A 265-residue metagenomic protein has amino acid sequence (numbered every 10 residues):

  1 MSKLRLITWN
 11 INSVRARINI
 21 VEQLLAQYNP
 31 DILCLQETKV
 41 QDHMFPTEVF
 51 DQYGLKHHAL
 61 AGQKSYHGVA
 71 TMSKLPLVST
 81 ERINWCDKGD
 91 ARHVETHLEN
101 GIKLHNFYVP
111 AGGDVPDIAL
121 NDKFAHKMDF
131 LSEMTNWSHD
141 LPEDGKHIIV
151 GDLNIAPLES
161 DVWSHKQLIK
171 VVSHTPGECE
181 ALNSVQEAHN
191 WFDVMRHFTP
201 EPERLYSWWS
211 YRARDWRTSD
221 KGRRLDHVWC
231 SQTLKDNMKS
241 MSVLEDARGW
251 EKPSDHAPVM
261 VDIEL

Functional and structural regions predicted by a protein language model:
M1-Y53, A59, Y66-V69, P157 (+1 more regions): N-terminal, active-site-proximal structural segment of metallo-dependent hydrolase catalytic domains
K3-N12, G101-P116, L120, V150 (+1 more regions): Active-site-proximal beta-strand elements of phosphoester/diester hydrolases
N12, K39, Y108-P110, N154-A156 (+1 more regions): Catalytic metal-binding/acid-base residues of hydrolase active sites
T38-D114: Structured beta-strand-rich core segments of catalytic domains in phosphoester-bond hydrolases
Y53-G54, F130-H227: Metal-dependent phosphoesterases centered on the DNase I-like endonuclease/exonuclease/phosphatase
S65-S79, D215-N237: Conserved beta strand-loop-helix elements of the APE1-like EEP
K74, T96-N100, S231-Q232, S254 (+1 more regions): Active-site beta-strand termini and strand-to-loop segments that position acidic
P110-L131, K166-V171: Surface-exposed cleft-lining segments at the edges of enzyme active sites
